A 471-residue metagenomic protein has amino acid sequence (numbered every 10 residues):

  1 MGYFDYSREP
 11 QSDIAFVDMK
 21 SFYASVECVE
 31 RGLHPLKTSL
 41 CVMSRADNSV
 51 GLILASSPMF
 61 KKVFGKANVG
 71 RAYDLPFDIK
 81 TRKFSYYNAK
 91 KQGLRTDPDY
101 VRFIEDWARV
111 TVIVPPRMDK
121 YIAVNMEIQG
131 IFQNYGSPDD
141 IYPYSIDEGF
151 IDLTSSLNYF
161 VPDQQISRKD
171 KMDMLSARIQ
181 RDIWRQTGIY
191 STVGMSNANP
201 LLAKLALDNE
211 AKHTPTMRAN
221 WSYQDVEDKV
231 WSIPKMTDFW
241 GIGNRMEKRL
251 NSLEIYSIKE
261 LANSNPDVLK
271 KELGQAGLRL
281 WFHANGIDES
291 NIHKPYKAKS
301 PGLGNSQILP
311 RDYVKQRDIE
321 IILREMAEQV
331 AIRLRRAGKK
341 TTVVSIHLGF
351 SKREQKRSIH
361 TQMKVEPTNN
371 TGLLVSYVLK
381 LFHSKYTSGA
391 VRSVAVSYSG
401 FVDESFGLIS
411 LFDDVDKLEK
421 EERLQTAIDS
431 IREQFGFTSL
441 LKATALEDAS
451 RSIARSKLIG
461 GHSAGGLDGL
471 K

Functional and structural regions predicted by a protein language model:
M1-F150, S155-L157, A284: Residues that scaffold, gate, or flank divalent-cation-dependent active/transport sites
Y3, S7-E9, F16, K61-K62 (+2 more regions): DNA-contacting surface of Y-family translesion DNA polymerases
V26, H360-K471: Acidic, metal-coordinating catalytic segment for phosphate/diphosphate chemistry, firing primarily on the Nudix
P143-E148, M195-N199, K339-V343, A390-S393: Short Gly/Ser/Thr- and Asp/Glu-enriched loop/turn motifs at secondary-structure junctions
I146-G149, K340-E354, S397-F406: Core structural elements
F150-Q180, E254: Catalytic palm subdomain of template-directed nucleic-acid polymerases, centered on the conserved carboxylate motif
L175-K235: Long, highly charged, low-complexity intrinsically disordered interaction regions that mediate electrostatic DNA/RNA
